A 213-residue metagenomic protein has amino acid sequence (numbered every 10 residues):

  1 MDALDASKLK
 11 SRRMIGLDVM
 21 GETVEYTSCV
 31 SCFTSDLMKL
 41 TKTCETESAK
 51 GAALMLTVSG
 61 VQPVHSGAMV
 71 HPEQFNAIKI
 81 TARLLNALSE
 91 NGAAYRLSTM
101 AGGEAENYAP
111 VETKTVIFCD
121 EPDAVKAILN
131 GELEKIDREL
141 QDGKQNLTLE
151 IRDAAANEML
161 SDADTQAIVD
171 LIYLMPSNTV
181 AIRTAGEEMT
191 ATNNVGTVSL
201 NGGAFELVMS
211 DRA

Functional and structural regions predicted by a protein language model:
M1, L54-G60, V64-S89, T115-E121: Alpha-helical metal-binding/catalytic segments enriched in His/Glu/Asp
M1-E47, S98, R183-G186: Acidic/histidine-rich catalytic neighborhood of metal-dependent amide-processing enzymes
K8-R13, A49-A53, N91-A93, G203-A204: Short coil/turn connectors at secondary-structure junctions
R12-G16, M55, T192: Short glycine-aspartate micro-motif
V19-G21, C32, G60-P63, E121 (+2 more regions): Glycine-rich beta-alpha junction loops
T34-L40, A52-G60: Short amphipathic
C44-A53, Y108-P110: Flexible, low-complexity linker/loop segments at domain and module junctions
I78-A213: Metal-dependent amide/peptide-bond hydrolase catalytic core, centered on the "pita-bread" metallohydrolase fold
